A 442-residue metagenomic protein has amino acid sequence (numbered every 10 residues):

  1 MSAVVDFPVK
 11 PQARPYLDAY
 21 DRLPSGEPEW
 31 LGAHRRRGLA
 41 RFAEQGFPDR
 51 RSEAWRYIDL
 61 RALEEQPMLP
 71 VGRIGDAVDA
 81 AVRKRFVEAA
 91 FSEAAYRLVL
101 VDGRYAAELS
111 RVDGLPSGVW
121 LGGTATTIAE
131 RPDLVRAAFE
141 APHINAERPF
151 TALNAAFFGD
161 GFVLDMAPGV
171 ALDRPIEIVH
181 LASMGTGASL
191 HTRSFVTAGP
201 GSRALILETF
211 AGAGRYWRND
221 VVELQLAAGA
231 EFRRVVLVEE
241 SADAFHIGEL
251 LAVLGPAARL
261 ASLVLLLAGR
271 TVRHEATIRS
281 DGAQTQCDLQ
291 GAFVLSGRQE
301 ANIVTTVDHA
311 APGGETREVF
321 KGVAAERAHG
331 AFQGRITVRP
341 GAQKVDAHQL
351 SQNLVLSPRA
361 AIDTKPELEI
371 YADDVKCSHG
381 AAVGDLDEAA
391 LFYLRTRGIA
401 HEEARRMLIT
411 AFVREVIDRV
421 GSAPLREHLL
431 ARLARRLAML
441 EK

Functional and structural regions predicted by a protein language model:
S2-A152, V319: N-terminal amphipathic, basic helical "cap/leader" segment at the start of enzyme domains
V4-V5, E108, D113, S117 (+3 more regions): Conserved beta-strand/loop scaffold segments within soluble protein domains that form the structured core and edges
W55, M407-L408: Residue-level "edge-of-site" marker
